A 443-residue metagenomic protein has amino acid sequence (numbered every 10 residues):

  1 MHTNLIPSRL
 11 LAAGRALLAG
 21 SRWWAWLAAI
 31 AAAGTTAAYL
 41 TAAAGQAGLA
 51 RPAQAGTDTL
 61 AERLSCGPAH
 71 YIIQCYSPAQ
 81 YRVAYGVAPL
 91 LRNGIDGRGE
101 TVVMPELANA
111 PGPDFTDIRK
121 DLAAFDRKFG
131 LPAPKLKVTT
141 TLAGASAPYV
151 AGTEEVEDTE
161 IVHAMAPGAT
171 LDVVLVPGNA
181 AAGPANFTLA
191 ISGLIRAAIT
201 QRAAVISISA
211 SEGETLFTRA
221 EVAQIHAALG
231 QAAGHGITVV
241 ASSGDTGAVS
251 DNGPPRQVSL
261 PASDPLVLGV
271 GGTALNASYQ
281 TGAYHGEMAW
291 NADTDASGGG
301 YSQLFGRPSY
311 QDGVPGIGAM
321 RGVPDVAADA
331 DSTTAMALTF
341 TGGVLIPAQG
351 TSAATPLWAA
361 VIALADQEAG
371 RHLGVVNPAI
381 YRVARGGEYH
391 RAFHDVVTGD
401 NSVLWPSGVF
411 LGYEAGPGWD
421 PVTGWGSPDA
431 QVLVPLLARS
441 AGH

Functional and structural regions predicted by a protein language model:
M1-A19: N-terminal secretory signal peptides that target proteins for export/translocation
L10, P261-D264, M320, G387 (+1 more regions): A short, structural micro-pattern
L17-A47: Secretory targeting and sorting signals
G48-G269, S302-G350, T355, D366 (+2 more regions): Substrate-binding/charge-relay-adjacent region of secreted/lumenal peptidase catalytic domains
G271-A296: Polar, glycine-rich mid-to-C-terminal structural blocks that act as macromolecule-binding/assembly scaffolds
Y279-G282, G342-L345, G418: Detector for glycine-centered tight turns/loop "hinges" at secondary-structure junctions
V361: Walker A/P-loop NTP-binding active-site region of P-loop NTPases, recognizing the glycine-rich GxxxxGKT/S
D366-P421: An often Trp-containing, charged/polar helix-loop segment at the C-terminal end of enzyme catalytic cores
